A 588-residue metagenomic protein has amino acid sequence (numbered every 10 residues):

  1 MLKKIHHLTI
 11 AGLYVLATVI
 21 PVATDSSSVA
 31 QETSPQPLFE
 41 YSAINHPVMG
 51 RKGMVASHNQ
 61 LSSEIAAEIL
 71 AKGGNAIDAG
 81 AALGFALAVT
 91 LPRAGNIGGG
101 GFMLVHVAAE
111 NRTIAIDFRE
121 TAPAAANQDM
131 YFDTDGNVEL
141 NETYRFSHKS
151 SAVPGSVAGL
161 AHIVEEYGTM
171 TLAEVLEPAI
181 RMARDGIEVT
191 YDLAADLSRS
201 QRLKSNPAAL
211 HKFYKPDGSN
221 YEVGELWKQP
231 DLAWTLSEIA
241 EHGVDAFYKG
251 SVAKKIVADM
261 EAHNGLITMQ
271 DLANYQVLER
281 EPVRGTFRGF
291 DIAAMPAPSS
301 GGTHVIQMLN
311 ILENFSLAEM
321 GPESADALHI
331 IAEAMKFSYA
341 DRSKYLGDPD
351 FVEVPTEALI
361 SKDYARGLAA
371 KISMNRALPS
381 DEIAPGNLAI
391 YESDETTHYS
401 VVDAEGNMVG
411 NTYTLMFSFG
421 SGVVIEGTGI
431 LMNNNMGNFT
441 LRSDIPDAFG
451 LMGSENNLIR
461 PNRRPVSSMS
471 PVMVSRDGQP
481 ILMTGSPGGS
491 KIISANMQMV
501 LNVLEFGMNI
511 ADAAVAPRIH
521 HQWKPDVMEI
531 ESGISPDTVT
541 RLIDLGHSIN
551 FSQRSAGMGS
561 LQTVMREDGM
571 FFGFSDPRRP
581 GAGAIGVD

Functional and structural regions predicted by a protein language model:
M1-G12: Bacterial N-terminal signal peptides that target proteins for export
I10-V22: Bacterial N-terminal signal peptides
I20-E32: Signal peptide processing junction and immediate N-terminal pro/mature segment of secreted/exported proteins
Q31-E64, E68, A76-I77, A81-G243 (+5 more regions): Noncatalytic scaffold domains of N-terminal-nucleophile
E32, F315-L415, V424-T428, S443-D444 (+1 more regions): Internal maturation/activation junctions in enzymes
V89-D117, L266-T268, M408-R476, F506 (+1 more regions): Active-site rim segments in enzyme catalytic domains, especially the processed small/beta chain of N-terminal
R463, N496, E505-A556: Extended C-terminal subregions enriched in glycine
